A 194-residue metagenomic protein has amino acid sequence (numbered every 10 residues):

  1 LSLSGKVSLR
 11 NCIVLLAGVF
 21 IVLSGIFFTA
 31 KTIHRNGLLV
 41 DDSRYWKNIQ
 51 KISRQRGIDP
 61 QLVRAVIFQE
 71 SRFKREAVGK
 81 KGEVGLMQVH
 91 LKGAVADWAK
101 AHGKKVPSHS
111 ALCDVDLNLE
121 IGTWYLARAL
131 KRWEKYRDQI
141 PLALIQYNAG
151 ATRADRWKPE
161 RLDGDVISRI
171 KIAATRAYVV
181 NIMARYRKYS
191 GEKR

Functional and structural regions predicted by a protein language model:
L1-L9: N-terminal Lys/Arg-rich, disordered targeting/topogenic segments
S2, L15, V22, G79-G82 (+1 more regions): Generic detector of intrinsically disordered, low-complexity, polar/charged segments
N11-C12, A65: Hydrophobic alpha-helical segments, especially transmembrane helices and their immediate juxtamembrane helical caps
C12-A30: Hydrophobic membrane-insertion alpha-helices, especially the h-region of bacterial N-terminal signal peptides
F27-R194: Catalytic glycan-binding domains that act on GlcNAc-containing polysaccharides
